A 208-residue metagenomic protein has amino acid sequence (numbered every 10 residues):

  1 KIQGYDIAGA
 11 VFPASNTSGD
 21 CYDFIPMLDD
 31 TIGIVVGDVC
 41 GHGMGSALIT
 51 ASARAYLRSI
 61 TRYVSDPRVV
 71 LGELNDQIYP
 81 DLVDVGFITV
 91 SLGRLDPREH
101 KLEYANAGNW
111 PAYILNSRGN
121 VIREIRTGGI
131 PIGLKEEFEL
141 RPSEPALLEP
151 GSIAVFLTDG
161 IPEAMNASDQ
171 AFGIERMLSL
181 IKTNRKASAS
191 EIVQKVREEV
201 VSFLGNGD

Functional and structural regions predicted by a protein language model:
K1-V155, E198-D208: … and, occasionally, acidic/histidine-rich disordered N-termini of signaling adaptors
S46, T50, V64-P67, Q170 (+3 more regions): Short, charged, low-complexity patches
R58, N75, L178-R185: Regular secondary-structure segments
G151, E175, K182-D208: Non-catalytic regulatory/interaction regions at protein termini and inter-domain linkers
I161: Conserved short acidic donor-positioning loop in nucleotide-sugar-dependent glycosyltransferases
A164: ABC-family ATPase nucleotide-binding domain "signature/switch" substructure
